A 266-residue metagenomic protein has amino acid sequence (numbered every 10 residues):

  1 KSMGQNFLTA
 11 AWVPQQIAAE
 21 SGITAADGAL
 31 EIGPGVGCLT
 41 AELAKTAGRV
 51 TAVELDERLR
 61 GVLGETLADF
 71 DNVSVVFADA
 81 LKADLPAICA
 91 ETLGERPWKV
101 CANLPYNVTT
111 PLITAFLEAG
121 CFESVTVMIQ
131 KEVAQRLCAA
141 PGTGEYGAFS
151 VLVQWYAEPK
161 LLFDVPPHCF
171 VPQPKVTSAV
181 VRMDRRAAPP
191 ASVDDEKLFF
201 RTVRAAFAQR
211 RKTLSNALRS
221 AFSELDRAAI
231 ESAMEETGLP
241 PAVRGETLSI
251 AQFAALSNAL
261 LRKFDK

Functional and structural regions predicted by a protein language model:
K1-A205, S232-E235, E246, A255 (+1 more regions): Catalytic cores of RNA-modifying enzymes
A208-Q209: Short amphipathic alpha-helical interface segments
R219-E224: Short helix-coil junctions and helix-kink-helix linkers
R227-I230: Short amphipathic alpha-helix in the helical subdomain of ABC transporter nucleotide-binding domains
T237-P240: Primarily EF-hand calcium-binding motifs
